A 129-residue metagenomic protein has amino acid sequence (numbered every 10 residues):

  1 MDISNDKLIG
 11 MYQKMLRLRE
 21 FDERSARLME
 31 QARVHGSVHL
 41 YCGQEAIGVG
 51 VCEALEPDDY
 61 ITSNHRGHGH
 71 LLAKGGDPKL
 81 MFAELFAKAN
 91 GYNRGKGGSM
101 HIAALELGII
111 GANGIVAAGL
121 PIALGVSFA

Functional and structural regions predicted by a protein language model:
M1-G10: Charged, compositionally biased N-terminal leader segments and the immediate start of the first structured element
E23-R27, Q31-A129: Cofactor-binding active-site loop characterized by glycine-rich and histidine/acidic residues
